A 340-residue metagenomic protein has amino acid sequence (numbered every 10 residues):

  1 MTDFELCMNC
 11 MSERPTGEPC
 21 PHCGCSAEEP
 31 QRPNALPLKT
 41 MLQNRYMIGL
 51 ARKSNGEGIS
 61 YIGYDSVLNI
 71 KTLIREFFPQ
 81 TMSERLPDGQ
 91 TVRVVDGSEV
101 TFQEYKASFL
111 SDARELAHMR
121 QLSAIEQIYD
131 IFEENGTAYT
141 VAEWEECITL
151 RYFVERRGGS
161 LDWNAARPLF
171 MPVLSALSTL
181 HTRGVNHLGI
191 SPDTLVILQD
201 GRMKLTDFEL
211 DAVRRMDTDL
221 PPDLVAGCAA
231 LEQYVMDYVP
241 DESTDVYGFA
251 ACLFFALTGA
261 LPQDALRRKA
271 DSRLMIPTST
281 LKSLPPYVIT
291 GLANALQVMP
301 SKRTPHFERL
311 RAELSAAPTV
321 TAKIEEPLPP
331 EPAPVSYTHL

Functional and structural regions predicted by a protein language model:
G89-H118: AlphaC helix of the eukaryotic protein kinase fold
I131: Activation-segment/catalytic-loop signature of the eukaryotic protein kinase fold
N135-T149: Conserved short submotifs of the Hanks-type protein kinase catalytic core that shape the nucleotide-binding pocket
L150-L161: AlphaC helix of the protein kinase catalytic domain
L169-F170: Activation segment signature within eukaryotic-like protein kinase domains
L174-V185: Protein kinase catalytic-loop region centered on the HRD/HxD motif
G227-T319: C-terminal lobe helix-coil module of Hanks-type protein kinase domains
Y337-H339: Conserved small/polar residues in nucleotide/adenosyl-binding loops
